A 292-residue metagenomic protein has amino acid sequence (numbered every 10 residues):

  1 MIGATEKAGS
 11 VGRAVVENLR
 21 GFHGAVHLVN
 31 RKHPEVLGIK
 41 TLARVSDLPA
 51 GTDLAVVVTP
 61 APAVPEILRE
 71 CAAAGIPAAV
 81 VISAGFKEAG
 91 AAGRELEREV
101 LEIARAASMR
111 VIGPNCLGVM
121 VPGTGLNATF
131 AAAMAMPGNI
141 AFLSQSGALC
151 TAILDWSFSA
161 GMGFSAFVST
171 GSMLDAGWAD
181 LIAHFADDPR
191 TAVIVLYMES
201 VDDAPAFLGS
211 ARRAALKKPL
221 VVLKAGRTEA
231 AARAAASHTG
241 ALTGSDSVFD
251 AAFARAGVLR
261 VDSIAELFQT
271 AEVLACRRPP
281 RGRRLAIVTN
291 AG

Functional and structural regions predicted by a protein language model:
I2-G292: Catalytic-core regions of core metabolic enzymes, especially those transforming organic acids/acyl-group intermediates
